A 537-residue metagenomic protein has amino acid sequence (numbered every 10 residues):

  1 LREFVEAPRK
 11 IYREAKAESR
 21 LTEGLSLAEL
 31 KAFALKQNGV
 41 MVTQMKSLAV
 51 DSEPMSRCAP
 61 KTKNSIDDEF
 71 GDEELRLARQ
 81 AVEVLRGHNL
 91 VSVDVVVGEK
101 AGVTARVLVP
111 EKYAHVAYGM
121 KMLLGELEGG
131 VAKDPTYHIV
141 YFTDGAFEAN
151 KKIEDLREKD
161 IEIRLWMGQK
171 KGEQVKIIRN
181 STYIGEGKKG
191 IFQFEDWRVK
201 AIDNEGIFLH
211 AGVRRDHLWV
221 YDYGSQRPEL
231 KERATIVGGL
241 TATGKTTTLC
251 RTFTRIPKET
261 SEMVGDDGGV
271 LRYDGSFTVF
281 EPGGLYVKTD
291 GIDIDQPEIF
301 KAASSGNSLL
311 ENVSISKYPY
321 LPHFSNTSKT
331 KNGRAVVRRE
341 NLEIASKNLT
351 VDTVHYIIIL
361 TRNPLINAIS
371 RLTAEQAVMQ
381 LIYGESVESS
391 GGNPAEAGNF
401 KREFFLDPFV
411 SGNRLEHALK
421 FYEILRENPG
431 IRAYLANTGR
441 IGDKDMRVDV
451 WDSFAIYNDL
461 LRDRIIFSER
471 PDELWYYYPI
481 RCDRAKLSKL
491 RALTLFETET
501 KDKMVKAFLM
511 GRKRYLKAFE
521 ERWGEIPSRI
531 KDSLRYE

Functional and structural regions predicted by a protein language model:
L1-A234, E259, V270-E537: A noncatalytic interaction/capping subdomain that flanks phosphate/NTP-handling catalytic cores
V237: Hydrophobic anchor at the beta1->P-loop junction of P-loop NTPases
L240: P-loop (Walker A) phosphate-binding loop of NTP-binding proteins
K245: Conserved lysine of the Walker
T248-L249: Post-Walker A alpha-helix
F253-R255: Walker A/P-loop NTP-binding motif
S261-M263: Short, well-structured beta-strand/strand-turn elements
